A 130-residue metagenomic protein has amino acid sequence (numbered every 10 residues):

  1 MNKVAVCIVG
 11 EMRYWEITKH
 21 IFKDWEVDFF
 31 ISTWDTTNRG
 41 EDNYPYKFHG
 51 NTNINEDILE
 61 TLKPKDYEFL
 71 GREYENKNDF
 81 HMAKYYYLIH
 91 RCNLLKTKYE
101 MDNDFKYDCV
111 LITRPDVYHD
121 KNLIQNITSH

Functional and structural regions predicted by a protein language model:
M1-H130: ER/Golgi luminal nucleotide-sugar-dependent glycosyltransferases, focusing on the catalytic module
